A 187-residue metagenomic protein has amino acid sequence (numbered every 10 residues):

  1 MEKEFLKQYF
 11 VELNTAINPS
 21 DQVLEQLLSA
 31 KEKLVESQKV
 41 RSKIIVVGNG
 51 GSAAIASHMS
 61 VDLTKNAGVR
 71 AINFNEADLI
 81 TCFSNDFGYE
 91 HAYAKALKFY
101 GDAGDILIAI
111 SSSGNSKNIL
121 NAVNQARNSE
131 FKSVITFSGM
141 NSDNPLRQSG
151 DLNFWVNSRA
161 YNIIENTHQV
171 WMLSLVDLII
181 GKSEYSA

Functional and structural regions predicted by a protein language model:
M1-Q22: Generic N-terminal amphipathic, Lys/Arg-enriched alpha-helix
K3, L24-L27, E90: Short, structured helix-loop boundary elements
T15, V40-K43, A103-I106: Short, surface-exposed connector motifs at secondary-structure boundaries
P19-V40: A short, well-structured juxtamembrane/interface segment
V46-Y185: Glycine-rich phosphate-binding loops that contact phosphosugars or nucleotide phosphates
